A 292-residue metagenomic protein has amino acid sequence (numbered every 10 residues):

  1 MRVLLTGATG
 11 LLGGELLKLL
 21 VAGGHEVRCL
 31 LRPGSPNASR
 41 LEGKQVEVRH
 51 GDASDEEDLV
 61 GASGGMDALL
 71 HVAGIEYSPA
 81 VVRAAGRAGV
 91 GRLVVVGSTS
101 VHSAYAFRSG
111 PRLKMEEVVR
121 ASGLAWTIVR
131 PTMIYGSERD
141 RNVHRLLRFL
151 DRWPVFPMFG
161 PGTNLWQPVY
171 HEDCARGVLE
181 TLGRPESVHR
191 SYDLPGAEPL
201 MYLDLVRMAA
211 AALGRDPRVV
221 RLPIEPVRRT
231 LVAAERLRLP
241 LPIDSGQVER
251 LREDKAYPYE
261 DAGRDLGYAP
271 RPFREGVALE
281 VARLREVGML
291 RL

Functional and structural regions predicted by a protein language model:
V3-G23: N-terminal Rossmann NAD(P)H-binding glycine-rich loop of SDR-like oxidoreductase domains
L30-S35, A53: N-terminal Rossmann-fold cofactor-binding loop
V46-H71: Conserved Rossmann-fold cofactor-binding substructure of NAD(P)-dependent oxidoreductases
A68, P79-G123, T127: Conserved Rossmann-fold NAD(P)-dependent oxidoreductase catalytic core, especially the SDR/UDP-sugar
E117-S137, L147-F149: Conserved beta-loop-beta element that borders a ligand/cofactor-binding pocket
T132-R139, G160-H171, G196-E198: Glycine-rich "substrate-gating" loop/helix at the edge of Rossmann-like oxidoreductase active sites
R148-V169, G177-T181, P185-E186, D193: A conserved pocket-lining segment of Rossmann-fold NAD(P)-dependent short-chain dehydrogenase/reductase
T181-I243, Y259, R264-L292: Mid/C-terminal beta-alpha module of Rossmann-like enzyme folds, strongest in SDR-family dehydrogenases/epimerases
